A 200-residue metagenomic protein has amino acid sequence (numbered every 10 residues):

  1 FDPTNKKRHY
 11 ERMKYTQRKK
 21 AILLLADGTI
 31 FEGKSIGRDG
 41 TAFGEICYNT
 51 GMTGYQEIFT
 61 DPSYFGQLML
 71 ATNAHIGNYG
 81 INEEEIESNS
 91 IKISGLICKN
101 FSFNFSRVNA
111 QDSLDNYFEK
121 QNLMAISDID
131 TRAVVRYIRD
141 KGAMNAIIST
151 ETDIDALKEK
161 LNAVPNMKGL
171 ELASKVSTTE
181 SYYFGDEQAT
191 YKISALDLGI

Functional and structural regions predicted by a protein language model:
D2-T4, H9: Short, positively charged and aromatic/hydrophobic N-terminal segments
M13-I200: N-terminal beta1-alpha1 cap of cysteine-dependent amidohydrolase-like domains
